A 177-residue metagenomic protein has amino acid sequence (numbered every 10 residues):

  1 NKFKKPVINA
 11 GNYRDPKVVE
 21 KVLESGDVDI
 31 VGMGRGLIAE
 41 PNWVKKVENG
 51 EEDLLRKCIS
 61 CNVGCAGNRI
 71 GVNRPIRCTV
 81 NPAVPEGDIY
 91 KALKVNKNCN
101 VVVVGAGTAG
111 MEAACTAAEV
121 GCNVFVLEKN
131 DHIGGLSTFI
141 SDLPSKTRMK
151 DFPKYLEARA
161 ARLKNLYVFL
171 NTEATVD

Functional and structural regions predicted by a protein language model:
N1-V104, T108-V124, H132, T138-I140 (+1 more regions): Flavin-dependent oxidoreductase catalytic cores
N9, V126, V168-L170: A structural preference for short, hydrophobic beta-strand core positions in alpha/beta folds
S137-V176: N-terminal Rossmann-like dinucleotide/flavin-binding domain of flavoprotein oxidoreductases that bind FAD/FMN
